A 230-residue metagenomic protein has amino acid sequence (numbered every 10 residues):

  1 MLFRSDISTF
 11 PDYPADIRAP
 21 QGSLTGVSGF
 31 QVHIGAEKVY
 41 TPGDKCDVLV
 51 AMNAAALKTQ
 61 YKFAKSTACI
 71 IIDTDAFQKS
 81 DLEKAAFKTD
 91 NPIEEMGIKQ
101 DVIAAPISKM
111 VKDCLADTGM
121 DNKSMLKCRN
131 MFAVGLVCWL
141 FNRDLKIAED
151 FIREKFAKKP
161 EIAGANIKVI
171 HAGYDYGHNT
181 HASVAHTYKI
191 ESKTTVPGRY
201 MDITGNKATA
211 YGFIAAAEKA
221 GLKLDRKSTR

Functional and structural regions predicted by a protein language model:
M1-L2, T229: Conserved small/polar residues in nucleotide/adenosyl-binding loops
F3-K223: Active-site cofactor/cluster-binding pocket
L224-S228: Core alpha-helical transmembrane segments of integral membrane proteins
